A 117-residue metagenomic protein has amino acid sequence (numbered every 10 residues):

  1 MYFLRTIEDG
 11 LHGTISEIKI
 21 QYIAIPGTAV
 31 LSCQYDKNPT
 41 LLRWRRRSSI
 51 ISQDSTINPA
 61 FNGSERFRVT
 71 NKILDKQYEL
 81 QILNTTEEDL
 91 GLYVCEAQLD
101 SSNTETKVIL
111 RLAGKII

Functional and structural regions predicted by a protein language model:
M1-K19: N-terminal Sec-dependent signal peptide, specifically the hydrophobic helical h-region
L4-T6, R43-R45, E88, L92-I116: Extracellular/luminal immunoglobulin-like beta-sandwich modules
I15-I18, E65-R66, Y78-E79: Short structured motifs
I20-Y22, R66, E105-I109: Well-ordered beta-strand positions in beta-sheet-rich domains
Y22-S32, P39, I73-Q77, Q81-C95 (+1 more regions): Solvent-exposed loop/turn motifs of extracellular immunoglobulin-like beta-sandwich domains
D36-R66: N-terminal V-set
S48-I50, I73, S101: Solvent-exposed strand-loop boundary residues in beta-sheet-rich modules
R68-K72: Extended, solvent-exposed segments with strong compositional bias
